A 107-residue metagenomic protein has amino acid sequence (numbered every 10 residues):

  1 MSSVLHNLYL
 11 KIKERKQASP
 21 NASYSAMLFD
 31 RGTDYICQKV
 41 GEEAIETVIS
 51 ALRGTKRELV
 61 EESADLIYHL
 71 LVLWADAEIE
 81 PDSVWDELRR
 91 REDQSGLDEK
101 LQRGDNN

Functional and structural regions predicted by a protein language model:
M1-S63, I67-N107: Flexible "arm" and connector segments at domain edges
